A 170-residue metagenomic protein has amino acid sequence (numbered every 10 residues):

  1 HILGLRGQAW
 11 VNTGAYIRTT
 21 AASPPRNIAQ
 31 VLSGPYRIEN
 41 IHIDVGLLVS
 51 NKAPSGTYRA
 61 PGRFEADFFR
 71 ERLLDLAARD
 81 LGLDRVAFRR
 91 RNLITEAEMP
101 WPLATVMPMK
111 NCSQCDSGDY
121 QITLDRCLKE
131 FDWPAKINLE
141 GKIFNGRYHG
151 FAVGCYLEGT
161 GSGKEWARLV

Functional and structural regions predicted by a protein language model:
H1, L76-D84, F131, L169-V170: Proline/glycine-anchored alpha-helix kink/cap motifs
H1-A66, I143-V170: Gly/Pro-rich active-site capping loops and adjacent beta-alpha segments that organize cofactor/substrate pockets
I2-L5, D84-R89, A135-I137: Acidic/polar loop patches that form or flank catalytic/metal-binding clefts of enzymes that bind anionic ligands
S33, E65-L73, L83, C115-R126 (+1 more regions): Generic recognition of stable, solvent-exposed alpha-helical segments in well-folded globular domains
T57-P100: Long hydrophobic segments that form regular secondary structure
T95-V170: Helix-loop-helix junctions that connect adjacent transmembrane helices in secondary transporters/permeases, recognized
